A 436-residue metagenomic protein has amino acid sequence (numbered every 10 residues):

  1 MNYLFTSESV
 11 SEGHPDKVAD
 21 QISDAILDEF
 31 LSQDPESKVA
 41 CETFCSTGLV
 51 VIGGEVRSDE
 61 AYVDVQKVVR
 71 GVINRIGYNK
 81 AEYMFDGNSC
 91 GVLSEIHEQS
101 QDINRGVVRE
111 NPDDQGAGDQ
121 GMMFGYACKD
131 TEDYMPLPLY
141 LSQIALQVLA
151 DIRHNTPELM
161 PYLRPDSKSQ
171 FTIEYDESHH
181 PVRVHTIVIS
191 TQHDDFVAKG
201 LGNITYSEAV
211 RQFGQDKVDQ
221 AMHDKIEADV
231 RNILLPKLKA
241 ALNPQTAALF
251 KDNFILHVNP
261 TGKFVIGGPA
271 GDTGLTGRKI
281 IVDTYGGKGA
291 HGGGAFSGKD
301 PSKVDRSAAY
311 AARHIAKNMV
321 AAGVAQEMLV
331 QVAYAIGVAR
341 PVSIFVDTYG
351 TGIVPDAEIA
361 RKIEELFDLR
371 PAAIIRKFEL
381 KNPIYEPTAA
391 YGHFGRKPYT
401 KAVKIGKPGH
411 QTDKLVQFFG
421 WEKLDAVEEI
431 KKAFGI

Functional and structural regions predicted by a protein language model:
M1-A40, V427: N-terminal, positively charged regions that mediate nucleic acid binding
T6, K67, N74-I266, G395-Y399 (+2 more regions): Glycine-rich, mobile lid/loop segments that gate access to catalytic sites or pores
E8-V10, H14-A19, G116-T131, V265-A290 (+2 more regions): Conserved phosphate/anionic-ligand binding catalytic regions in large, soluble enzymes, centered on
E12-L31, D130-L149, K299-G323: Alpha-helical support elements that line or immediately flank enzyme active sites and cofactor-binding pockets
A40, V51, L93, M123 (+10 more regions): Structured core elements
A40-S58, I336-R340: Short, charge-patterned binding micro-sites
S46, A325-E327, Y334-I436: Internal helix-turn-beta structural module
R278-I280, Y285-L329, R340-D347: C-terminal catalytic subdomain
